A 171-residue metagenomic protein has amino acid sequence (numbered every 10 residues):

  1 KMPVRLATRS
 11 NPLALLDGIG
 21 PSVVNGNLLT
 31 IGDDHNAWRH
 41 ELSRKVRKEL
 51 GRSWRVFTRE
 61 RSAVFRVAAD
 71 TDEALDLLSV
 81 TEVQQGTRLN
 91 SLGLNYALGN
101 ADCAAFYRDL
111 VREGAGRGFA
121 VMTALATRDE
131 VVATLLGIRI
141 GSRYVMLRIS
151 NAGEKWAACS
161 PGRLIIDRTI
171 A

Functional and structural regions predicted by a protein language model:
M2-A158: A conserved beta-strand-loop-helix scaffold within acyl/acetyltransferase catalytic domains
A157-A171: Conserved acetyl-CoA-binding loop-helix of GNAT-fold acetyltransferases
